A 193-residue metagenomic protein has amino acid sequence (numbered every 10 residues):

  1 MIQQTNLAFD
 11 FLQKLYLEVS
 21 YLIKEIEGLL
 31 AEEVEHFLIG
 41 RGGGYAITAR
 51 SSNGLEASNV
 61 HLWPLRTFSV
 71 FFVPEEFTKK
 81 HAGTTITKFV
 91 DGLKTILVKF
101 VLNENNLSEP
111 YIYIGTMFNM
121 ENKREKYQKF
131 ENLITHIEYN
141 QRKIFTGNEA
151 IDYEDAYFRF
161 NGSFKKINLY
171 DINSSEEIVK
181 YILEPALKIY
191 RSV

Functional and structural regions predicted by a protein language model:
M1-T95: Charge-rich, low-complexity N-terminal segments
L55-I144: Short, solvent-exposed recognition patches
L107-V193: Charged, low-complexity intrinsically disordered regions
